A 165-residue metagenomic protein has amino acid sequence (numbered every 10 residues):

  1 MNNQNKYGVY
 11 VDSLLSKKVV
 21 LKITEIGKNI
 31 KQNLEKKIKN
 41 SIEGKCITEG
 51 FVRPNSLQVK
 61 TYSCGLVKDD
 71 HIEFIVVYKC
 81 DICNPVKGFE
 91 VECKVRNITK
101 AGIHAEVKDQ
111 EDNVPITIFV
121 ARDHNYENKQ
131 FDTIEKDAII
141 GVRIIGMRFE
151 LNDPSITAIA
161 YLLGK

Functional and structural regions predicted by a protein language model:
M1-K165: Single-stranded RNA-binding regions, centering on S1/OB-family and related RNA-binding modules
